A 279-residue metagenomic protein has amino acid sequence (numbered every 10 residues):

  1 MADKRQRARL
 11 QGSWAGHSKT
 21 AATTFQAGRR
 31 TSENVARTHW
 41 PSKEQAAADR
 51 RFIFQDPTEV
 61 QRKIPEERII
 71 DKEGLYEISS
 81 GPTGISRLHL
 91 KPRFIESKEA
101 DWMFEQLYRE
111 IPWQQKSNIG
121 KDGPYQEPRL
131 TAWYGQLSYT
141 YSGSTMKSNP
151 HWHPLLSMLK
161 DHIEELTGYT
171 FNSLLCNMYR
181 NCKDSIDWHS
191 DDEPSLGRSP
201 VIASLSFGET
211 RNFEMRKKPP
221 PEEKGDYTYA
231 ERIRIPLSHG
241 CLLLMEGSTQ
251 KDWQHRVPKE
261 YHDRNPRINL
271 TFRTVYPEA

Functional and structural regions predicted by a protein language model:
M1-A279: Non-heme Fe(II) oxygenase metal-center motifs and adjacent flexible, charged/small-residue loops
